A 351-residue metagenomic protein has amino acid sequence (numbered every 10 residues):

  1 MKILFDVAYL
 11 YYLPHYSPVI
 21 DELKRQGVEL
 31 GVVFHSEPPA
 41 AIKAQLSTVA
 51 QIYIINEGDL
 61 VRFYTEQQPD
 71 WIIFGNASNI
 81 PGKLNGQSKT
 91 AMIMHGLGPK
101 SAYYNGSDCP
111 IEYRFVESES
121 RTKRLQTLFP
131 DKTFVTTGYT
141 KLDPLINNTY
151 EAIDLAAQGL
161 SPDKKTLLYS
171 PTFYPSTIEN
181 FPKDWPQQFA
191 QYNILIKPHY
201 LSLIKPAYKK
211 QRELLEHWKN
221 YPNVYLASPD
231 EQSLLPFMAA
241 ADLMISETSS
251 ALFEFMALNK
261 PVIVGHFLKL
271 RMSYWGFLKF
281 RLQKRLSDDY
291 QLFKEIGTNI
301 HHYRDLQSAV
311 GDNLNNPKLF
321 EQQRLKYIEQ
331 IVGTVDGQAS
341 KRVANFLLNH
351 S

Functional and structural regions predicted by a protein language model:
L4-T149: Active-site and donor-binding regions of nucleotide-sugar-utilizing enzymes
A44-S47, T127, L214-Y221, L286-F293: Short, conserved catalytic or adaptor-binding loops enriched in Gly and charged residues
Q51-E57, Y225-P229, E295-L306: Short acidic-hydrophobic, aromatic-tinged amphipathic segments that line or gate anion-handling sites
F74, Q87-M92, P229-L278: A donor-sugar binding/catalytic signature common to diverse glycosyltransferases and related nucleotide-sugar
P110-E179, L203-I204, L319, Q323-L325: A nucleotide-sugar donor-handling region in carbohydrate enzymes
D163-A240: Donor-nucleotide binding loops and adjacent catalytic segments primarily of GT-B fold Leloir glycosyltransferases
S250-K326, I331: Catalytic binding pocket for nucleotide-activated donors in carbohydrate/polymer assembly enzymes
V335-S351: C-terminal alpha-helical cap of glycosyltransferases
